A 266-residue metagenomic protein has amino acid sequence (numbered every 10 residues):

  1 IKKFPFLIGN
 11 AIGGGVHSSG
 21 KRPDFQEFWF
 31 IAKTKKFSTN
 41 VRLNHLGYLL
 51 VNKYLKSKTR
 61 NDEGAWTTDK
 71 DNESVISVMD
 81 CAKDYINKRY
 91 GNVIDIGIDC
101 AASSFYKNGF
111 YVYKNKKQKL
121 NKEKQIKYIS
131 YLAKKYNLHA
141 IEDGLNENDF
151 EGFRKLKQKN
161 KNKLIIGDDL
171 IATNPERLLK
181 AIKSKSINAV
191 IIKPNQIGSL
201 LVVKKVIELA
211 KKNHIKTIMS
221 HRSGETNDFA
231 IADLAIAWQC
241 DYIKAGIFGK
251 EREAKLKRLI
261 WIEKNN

Functional and structural regions predicted by a protein language model:
I1-A65: Mobile "lid/hinge" segments at catalytic clefts and subdomain interfaces of large enzymes
S57, W66-T67, E73-N265: Catalytic core of soluble alpha/beta enzymes
